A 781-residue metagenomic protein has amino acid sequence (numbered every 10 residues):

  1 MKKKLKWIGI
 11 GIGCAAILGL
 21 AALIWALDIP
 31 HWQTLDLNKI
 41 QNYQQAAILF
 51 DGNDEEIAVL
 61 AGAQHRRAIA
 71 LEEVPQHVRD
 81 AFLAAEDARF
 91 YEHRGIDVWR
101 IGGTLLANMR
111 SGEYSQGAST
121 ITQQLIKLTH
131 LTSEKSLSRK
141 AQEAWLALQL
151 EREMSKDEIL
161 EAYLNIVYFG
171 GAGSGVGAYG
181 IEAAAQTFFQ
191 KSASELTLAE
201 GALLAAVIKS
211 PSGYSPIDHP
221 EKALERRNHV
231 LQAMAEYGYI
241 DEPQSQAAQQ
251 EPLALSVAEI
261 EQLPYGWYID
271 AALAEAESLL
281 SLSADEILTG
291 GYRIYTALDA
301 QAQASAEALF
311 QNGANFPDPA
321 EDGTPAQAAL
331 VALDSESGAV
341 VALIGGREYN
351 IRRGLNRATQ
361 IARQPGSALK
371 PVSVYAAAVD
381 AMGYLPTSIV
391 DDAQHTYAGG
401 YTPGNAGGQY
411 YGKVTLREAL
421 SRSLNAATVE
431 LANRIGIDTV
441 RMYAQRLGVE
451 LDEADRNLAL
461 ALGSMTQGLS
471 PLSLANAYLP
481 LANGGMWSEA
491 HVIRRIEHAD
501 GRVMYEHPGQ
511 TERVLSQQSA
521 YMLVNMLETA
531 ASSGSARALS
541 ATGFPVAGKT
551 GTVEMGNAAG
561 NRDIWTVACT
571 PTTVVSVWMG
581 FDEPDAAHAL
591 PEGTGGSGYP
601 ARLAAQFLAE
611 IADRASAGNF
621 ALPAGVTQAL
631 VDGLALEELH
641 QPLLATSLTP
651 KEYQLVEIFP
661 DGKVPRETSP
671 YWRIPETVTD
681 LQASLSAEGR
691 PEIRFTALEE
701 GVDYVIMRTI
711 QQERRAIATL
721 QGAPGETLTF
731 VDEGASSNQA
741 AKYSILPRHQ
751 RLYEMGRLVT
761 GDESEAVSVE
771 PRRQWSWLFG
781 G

Functional and structural regions predicted by a protein language model:
M1, A547, G551-G781: Soluble, non-transmembrane domains of envelope/secretory-pathway proteins that act on or interact with carbohydrate
K2-Q311, N315, A339-V340, A393: Juxtamembrane regions of bacterial inner-membrane/periplasmic proteins, predominantly the peptidoglycan biogenesis
A46-I57, V74, I294, G323-I351 (+2 more regions): A short, well-structured edge-of-sheet supersecondary motif
A81-L83, M234, A306, S337-G338 (+6 more regions): Active-site SXXK
Y91-I101, A178-Y179, D241-Q246, L355 (+4 more regions): Short, well-structured active-site flanking segments
R110-E134, K191, E261-P264, G383-V440 (+3 more regions): Conserved catalytic neighborhood of penicillin-recognizing serine enzymes
T296-A320, L330-A332, L343, N350-T359 (+1 more regions): A penicillin-recognizing enzyme superfamily signal
Y401-N405, G436-N476, E489: Mid-domain, small-residue-enriched loop/turn segments at the edges of structured enzyme/sensor domains
